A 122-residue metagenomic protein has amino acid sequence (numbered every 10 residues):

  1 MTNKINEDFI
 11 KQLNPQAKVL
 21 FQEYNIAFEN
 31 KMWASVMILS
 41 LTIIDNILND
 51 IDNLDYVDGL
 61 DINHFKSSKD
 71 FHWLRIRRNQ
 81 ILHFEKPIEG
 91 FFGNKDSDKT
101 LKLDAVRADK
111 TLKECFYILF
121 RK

Functional and structural regions predicted by a protein language model:
M1-M32: Charged alpha-helical initiation segments
Q16-L20, L39, N46, R77: Amphipathic, well-ordered alpha-helical segments in soluble domains
Y24, D58-L60: Short, charged/polar, low-complexity loop and linker segments that flank or interrupt alpha-helical bundles
N25, N30-I51: Short, hydrophobic, well-ordered secondary-structure elements
K31, I47-D55, R78-I81, E85-I88: Amphipathic alpha-helical interaction segments
M37, N49, Y56, F91-N94: A generic "cationic amphipathic patch" detector
L60-K122: Long, charged low-complexity segments
